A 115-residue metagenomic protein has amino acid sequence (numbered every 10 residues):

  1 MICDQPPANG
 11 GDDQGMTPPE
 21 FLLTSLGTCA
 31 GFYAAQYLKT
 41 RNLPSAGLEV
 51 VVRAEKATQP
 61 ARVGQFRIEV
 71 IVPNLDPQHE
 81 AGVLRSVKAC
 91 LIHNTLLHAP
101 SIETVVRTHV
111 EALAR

Functional and structural regions predicted by a protein language model:
M1-T24, A34-R115: Extended beta-strand/beta-hairpin segments
